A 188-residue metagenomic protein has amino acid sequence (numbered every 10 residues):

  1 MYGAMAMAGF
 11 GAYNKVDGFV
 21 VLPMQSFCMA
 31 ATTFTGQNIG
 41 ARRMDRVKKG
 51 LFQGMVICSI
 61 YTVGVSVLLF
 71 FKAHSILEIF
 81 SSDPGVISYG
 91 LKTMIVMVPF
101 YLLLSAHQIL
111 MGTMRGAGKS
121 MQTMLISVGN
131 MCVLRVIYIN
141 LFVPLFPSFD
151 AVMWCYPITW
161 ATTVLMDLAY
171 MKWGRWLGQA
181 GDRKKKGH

Functional and structural regions predicted by a protein language model:
M1-G18, P84-L91, K119, W154: Interfacial/gating helices of multi-pass transporter permease domains
M1-Y2, N38, A117, L145: Helix-to-coil boundary motifs at intracellular loop junctions of multi-pass secondary transporters
Y2-G3, A31, K72-I76, Y138: Hydrophobic/aromatic end-of-helix segments at the C-terminal termini of transmembrane alpha-helices
F10-A73, L104-I126: Small-residue-rich hydrophobic transmembrane alpha-helices
T35-F100, F142-H188: Short alpha-helical transmembrane segments in multi-pass integral membrane proteins
I126-G129, I139: Hydrophobic alpha-helical transmembrane segments of ABC transporter permease domains
N130-R135, T159: Hydrophobic membrane-spanning alpha-helices of multi-pass integral membrane proteins
V133-V143: Transmembrane alpha-helical segments of integral membrane proteins
